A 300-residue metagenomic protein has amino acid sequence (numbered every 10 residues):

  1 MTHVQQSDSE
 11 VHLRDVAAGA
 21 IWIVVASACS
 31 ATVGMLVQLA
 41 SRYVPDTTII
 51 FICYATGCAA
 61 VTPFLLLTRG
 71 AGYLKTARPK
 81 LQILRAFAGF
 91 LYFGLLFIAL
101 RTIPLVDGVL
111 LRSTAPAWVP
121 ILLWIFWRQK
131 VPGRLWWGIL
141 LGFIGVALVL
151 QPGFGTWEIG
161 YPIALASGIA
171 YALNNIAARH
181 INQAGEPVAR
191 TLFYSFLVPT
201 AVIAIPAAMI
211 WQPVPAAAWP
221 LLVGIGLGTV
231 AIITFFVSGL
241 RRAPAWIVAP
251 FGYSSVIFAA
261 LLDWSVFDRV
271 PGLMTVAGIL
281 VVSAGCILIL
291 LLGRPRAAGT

Functional and structural regions predicted by a protein language model:
M1-A28, C58-L84, G133, A189 (+4 more regions): Membrane-interface interhelical linkers
T2-Q6, S254-T300: C-terminal-most transmembrane helix of multi-pass membrane proteins
D15-G19, D46, F51, L74-R78 (+3 more regions): Juxtamembrane helix-entry segments on the extracytoplasmic side of multipass membrane proteins
I21, V25, I52-T56, K80-F87 (+9 more regions): Hydrophobic residues within alpha-helical transmembrane segments of multi-pass solute transporters/permease subunits
S27-M35, T62, A86, F90-G94 (+9 more regions): Hydrophobic/small/kink-forming positions within alpha-helical transmembrane segments of polytopic membrane proteins
M35-Q38, D46, V61, G153-V214 (+1 more regions): Transmembrane alpha-helical segments that form core, pore/gating elements of small-molecule transporters/exporters
I98, A115-W137, I257-V276: C-terminal transmembrane-helix exit sites in multi-pass transporters
V109-T114, I181-L197, I233-W264: Helix-helix packing/entry segments at the starts of transmembrane helices
